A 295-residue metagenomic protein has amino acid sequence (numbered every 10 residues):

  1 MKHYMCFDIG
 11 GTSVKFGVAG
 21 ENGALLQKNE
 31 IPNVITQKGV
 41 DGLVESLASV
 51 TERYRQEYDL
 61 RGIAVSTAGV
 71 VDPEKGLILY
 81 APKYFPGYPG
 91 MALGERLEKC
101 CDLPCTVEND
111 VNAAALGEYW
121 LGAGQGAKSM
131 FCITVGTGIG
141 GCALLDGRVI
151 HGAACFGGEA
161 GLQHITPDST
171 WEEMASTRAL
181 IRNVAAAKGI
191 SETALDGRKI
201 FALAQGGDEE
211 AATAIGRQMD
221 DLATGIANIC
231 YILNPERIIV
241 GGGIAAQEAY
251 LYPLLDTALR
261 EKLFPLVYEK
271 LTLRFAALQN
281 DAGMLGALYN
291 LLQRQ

Functional and structural regions predicted by a protein language model:
M1-G62, D72-L77, L97-L103, G117-A127 (+1 more regions): ATP-binding/phosphotransfer module of carbohydrate and carboxylate kinases, centering on a glycine-rich
K28-I31, P82, A153: Short hydrophobic alpha-helix segments
N33-I35, P86, F156-E159: A short acidic/small-residue loop/turn micro-motif
A68-V71, G136-G138, I244: Short glycine-rich anion-binding loops that position phosphate/pyrophosphate groups of nucleotides and phosphorylated
L77-G90: A charged helix-plus-loop insertion that forms the helical arch/lid used to bind and gate nucleic-acid substrates
C105-N109: General beta-strand structural signal in soluble alpha/beta enzymes
Q125-A175: Glycine-rich phosphate-binding loop of actin/hexokinase-like ATP-binding domains
